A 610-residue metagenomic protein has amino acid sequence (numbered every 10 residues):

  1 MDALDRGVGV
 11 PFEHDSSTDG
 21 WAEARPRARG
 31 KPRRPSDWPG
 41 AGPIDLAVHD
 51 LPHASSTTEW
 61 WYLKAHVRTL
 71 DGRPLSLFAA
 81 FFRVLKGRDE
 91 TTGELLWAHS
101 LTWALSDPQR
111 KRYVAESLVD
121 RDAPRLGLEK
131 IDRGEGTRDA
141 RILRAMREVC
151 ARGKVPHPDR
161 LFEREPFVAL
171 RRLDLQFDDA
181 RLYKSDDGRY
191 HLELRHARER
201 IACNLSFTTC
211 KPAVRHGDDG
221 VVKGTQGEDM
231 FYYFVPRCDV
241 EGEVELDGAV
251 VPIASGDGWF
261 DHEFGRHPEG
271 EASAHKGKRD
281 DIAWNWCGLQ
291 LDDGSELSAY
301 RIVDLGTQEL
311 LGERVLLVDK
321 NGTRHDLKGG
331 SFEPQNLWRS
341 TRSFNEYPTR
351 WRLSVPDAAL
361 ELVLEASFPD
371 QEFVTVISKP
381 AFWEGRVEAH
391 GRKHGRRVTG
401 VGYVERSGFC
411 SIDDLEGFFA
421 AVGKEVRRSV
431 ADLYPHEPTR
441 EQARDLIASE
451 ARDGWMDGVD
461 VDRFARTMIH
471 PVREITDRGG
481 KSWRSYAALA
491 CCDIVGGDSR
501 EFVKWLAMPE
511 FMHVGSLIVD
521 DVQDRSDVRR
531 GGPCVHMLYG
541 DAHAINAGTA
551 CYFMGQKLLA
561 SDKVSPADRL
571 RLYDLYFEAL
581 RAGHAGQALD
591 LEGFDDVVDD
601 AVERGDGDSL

Functional and structural regions predicted by a protein language model:
M1, E135, D139, L415-F419 (+5 more regions): Intrinsic-disorder-associated interaction segments
D2-D414: Structured soluble/peripheral alpha/beta segments that form catalytic or ligand/cofactor-binding pockets
G42-D50, K424-L433, H470: Short, Lys/Arg-rich amphipathic segments at extreme N-termini
T58-W61, K424, R428, I469 (+2 more regions): Short amphipathic alpha-helical segments
H66, A359, A421, E425-D432 (+2 more regions): Charged, amphipathic alpha-helical oligomerization/scaffolding segments
D139-I142, Q442-G458, G605-D606: Flexible coil/linker segments and helix-coil junctions enriched in charged and small residues
L415-R452: N-terminal amphipathic/basic leader segments beginning at the initiator methionine
D462-L610: Mg2+-dependent prenyl diphosphate-binding active-site environment of isoprenoid biosynthetic enzymes
